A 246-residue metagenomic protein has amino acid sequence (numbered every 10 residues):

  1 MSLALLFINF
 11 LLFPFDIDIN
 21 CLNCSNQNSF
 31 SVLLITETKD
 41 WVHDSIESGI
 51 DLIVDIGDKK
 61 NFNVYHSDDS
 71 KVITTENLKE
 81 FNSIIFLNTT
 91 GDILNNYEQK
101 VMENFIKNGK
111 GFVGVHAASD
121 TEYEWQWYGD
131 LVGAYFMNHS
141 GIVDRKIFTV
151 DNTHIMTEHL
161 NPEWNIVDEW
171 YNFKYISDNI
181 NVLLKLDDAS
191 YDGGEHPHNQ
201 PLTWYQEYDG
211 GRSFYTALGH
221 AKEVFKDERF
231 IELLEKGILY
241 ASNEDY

Functional and structural regions predicted by a protein language model:
M1-Q27: Bacterial Sec-dependent N-terminal signal peptides
I17-F30, T36, K59-F62, D68 (+2 more regions): Extracellular ligand-binding/catalytic regions of CAZymes and related secreted enzymes and adhesion modules
S25-N28, D58, E76-E80, N95 (+6 more regions): Extracellular/periplasmic catalytic domains that process cell-envelope and extracellular macromolecules
S31-D120: Helical hinge/lid and interdomain linker segments adjacent to catalytic or ligand-binding clefts that mediate domain
D92-H159: A glycine-rich, often tryptophan-bearing local segment used as a flexible ligand/cofactor-contacting loop or short
A117, D187, L218: Active-site donor-binding loop signature of nucleotide-sugar glycosyltransferases
Y128-F136, I166, Y175-N181, G219 (+2 more regions): Oxidoreductase and adenylate-handling cofactor-binding alpha/beta cores
A134, H139-G210: Catalytic beta-strand/loop cores that center a nucleophilic Ser/Cys/Thr and support acyl-enzyme chemistry
